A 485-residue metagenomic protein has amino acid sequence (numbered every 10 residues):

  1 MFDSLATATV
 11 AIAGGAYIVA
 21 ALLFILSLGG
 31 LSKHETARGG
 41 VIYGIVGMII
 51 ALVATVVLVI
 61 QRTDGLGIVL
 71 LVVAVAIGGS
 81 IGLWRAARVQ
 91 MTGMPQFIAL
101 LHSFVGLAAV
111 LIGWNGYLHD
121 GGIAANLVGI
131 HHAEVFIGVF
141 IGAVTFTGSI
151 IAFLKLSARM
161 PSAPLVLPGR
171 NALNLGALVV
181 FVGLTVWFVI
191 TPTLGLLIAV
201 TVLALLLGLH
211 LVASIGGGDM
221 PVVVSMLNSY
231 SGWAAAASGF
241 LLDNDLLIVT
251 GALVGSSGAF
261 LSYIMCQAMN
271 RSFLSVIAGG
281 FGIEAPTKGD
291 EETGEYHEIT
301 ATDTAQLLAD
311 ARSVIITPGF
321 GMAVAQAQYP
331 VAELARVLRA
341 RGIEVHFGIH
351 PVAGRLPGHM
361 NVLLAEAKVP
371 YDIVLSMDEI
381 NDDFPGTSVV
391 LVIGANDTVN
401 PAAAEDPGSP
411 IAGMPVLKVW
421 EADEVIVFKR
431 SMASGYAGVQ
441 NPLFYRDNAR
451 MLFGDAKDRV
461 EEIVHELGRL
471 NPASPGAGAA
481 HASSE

Functional and structural regions predicted by a protein language model:
A6-A21, R62-G78, H131-F146, P192-L203: Structural signature of hydrophobic alpha-helical transmembrane segments
A21, I25, V46-T55, L70-G78 (+11 more regions): Alpha-helical transmembrane segments in multi-pass membrane proteins
L23-R38, G79-I98, S149-P164, L207-M220 (+1 more regions): C-terminal ends of transmembrane helices
R38-G47, V69-V72, G93-V105, P164-L175 (+1 more regions): Cytoplasmic-side transmembrane-helix entry/capping segments in multi-pass membrane proteins
T55-V72, W84-G93, V110-N126: Transmembrane alpha-helix boundary signature
N115-N126, I190-G195, V222, S229-T250: Transmembrane helix-loop junctions at the membrane interface of multipass transporters and ion channels
L253-A311: Membrane-interfacial segments at transmembrane helix termini in multi-pass membrane proteins
E292-S483: Structured cytosolic domains appended to multi-pass membrane proteins
